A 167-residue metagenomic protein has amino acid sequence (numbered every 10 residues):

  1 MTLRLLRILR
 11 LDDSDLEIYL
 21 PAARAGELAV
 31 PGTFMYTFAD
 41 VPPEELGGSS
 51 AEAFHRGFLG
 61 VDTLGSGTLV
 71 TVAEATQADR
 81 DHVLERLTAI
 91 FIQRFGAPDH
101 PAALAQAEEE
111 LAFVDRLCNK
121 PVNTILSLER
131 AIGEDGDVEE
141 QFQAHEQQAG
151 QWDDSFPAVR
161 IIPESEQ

Functional and structural regions predicted by a protein language model:
M1-S66, V70: N-terminal accessory interaction module
L11, Y36-V41, L46-S49, H82 (+3 more regions): Short coil/turn linker and secondary-structure boundary residues
A53, G57, R86-I90, Q141: Charge-rich, solvent-exposed alpha-helical interaction surfaces
V61, G65, R94, P98 (+1 more regions): Amphipathic alpha-helical interaction segments
V70-Q77: A ubiquitous short alpha-helical element
D79-L87: Short acidic alpha-helix initiation/capping motifs at coil-to-helix transition points, especially at protein N-termini
Q93-E108: Short, surface-exposed acidic
E109-Q167: Alpha-helical oligomerization segments
